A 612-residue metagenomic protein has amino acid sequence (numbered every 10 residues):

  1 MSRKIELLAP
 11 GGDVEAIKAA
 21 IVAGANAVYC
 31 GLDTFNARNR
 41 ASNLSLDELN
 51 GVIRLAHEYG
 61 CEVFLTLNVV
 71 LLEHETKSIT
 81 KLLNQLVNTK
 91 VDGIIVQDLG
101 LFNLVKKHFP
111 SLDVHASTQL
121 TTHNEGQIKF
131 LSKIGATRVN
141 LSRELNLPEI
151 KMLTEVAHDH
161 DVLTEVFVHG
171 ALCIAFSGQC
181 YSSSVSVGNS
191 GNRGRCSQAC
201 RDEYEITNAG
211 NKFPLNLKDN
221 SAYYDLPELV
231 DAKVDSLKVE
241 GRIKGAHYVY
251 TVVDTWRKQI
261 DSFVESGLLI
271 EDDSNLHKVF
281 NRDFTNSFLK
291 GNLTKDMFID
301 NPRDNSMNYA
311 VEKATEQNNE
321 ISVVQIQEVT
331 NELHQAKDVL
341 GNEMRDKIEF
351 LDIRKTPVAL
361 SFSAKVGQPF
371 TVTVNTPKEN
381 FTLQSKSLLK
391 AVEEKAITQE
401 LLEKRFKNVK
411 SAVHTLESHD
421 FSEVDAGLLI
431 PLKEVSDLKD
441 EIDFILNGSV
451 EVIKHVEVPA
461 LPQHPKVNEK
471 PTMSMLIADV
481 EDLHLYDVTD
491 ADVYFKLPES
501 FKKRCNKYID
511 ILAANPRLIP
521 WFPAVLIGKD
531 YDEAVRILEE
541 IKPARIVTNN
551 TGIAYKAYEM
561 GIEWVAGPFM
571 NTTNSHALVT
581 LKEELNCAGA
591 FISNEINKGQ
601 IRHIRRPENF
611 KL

Functional and structural regions predicted by a protein language model:
M1-V22, A27-T34, R38, I53 (+7 more regions): Surface-exposed amphipathic alpha-helical tracts and adjacent flexible/coil segments at the periphery of soluble enzymes
L44-L49: Glycine-rich, highly charged phosphate/nucleotide-binding loops
H123: Active-site PLP-lysine loop of aminotransferase-like
